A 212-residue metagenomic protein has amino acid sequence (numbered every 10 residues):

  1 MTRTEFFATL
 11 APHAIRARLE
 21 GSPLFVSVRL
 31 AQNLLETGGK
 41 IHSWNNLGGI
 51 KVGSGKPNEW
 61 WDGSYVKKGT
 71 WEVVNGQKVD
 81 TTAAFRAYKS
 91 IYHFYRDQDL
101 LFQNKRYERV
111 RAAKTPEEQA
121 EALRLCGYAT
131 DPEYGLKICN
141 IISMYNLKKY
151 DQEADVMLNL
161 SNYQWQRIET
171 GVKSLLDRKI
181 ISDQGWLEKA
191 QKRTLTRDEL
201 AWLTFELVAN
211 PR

Functional and structural regions predicted by a protein language model:
M1-D155: Catalytic cores of secreted/periplasmic lytic hydrolases that degrade extracellular macromolecules
V156-R212: Short, solvent-exposed alpha-helical surface patches in non-cytosolic proteins
